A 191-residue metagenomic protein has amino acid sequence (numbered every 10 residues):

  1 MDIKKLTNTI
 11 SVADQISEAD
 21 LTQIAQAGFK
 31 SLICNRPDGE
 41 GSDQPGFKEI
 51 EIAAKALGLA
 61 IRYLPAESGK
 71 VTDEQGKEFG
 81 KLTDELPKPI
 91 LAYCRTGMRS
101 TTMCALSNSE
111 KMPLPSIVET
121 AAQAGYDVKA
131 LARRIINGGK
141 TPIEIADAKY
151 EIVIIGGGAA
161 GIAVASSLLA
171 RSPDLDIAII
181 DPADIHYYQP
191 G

Functional and structural regions predicted by a protein language model:
M1-I90, A105-E144: Cys-dependent protein tyrosine phosphatase-like superfamily
D2-I3, A148-I152: Extreme N-terminal starter segment of soluble prokaryotic enzymes
V12-A13, R95, G156: Small/polar loops that bind or transfer phosphate-bearing groups
P37-G39, M98, N108, A159 (+1 more regions): Short, glycine/serine-rich, charged loops/turns that create anion-binding and catalytic segments at active sites
L91-T101: A phosphate-binding catalytic loop at a beta-strand-loop-alpha-helix junction that coordinates phosphoryl groups
R99-M103, Y187-Y188: Short active-site-adjacent structural elements
Y150-G191: Beta1-alpha1 glycine-rich phosphate/pyrophosphate-binding loop at the start of Rossmann-like nucleotide-binding domains
